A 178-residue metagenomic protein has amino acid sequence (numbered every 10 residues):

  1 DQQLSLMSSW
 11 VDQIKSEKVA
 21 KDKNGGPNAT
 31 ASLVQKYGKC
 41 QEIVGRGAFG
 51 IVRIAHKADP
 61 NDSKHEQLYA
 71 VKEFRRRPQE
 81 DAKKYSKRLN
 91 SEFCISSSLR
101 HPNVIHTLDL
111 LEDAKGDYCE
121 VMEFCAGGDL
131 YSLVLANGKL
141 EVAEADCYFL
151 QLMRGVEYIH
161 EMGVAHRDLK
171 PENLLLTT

Functional and structural regions predicted by a protein language model:
D1-Q35, K39-Q41: Juxta-kinase regulatory segment immediately upstream of eukaryotic protein kinase catalytic domains
Q41-A48, V52: Protein kinase glycine-rich loop
I51-P78: Glycine-rich ATP phosphate-binding loop
H106-Y118: Short beta-strand micro-motifs within the conserved protein kinase catalytic domain, predominantly in the N-lobe
G116-D129: Conserved short submotifs of the Hanks-type protein kinase catalytic core that shape the nucleotide-binding pocket
Y131-L140: AlphaC helix of the protein kinase catalytic domain
Y148-F149: Activation segment signature within eukaryotic-like protein kinase domains
H160-T177: Catalytic-loop of the protein kinase fold
